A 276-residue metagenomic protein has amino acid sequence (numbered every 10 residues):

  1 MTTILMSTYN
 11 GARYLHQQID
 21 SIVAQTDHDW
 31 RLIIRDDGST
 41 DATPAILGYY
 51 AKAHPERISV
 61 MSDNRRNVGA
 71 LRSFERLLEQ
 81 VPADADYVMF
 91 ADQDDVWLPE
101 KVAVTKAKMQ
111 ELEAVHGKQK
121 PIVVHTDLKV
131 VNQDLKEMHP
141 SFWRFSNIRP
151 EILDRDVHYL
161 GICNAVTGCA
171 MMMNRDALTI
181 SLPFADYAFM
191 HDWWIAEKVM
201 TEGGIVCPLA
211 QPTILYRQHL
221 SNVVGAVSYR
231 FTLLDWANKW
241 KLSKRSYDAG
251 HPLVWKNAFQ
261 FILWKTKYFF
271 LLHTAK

Functional and structural regions predicted by a protein language model:
M1-Y229: Nucleotide-sugar donor-binding/catalytic module of glycosyltransferases that assemble extracellular/cell-envelope
E151, Y216-H273: Catalytic core of nucleotide-sugar-dependent glycosyltransferases
K276: Conserved cytochrome P450 catalytic core segment spanning the I/J/K helices
